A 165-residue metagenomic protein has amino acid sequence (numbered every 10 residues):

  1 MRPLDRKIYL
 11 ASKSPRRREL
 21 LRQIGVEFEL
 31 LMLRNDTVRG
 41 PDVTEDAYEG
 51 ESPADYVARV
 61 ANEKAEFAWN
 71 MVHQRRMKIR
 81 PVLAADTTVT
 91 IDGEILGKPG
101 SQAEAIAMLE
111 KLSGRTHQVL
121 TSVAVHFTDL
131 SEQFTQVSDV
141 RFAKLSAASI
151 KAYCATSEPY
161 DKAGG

Functional and structural regions predicted by a protein language model:
R2-E27: N-terminal beta1-alpha1 ligand-phosphate binding loop
R2-R6, R22, A47-G165: Anionic-ligand binding patches
K13, L33, T128: Cofactor-binding loop segments of dinucleotide-utilizing enzymes, especially the Rossmann-like FAD- and NAD(P)+-binding
R16, D36-V38, S131: Surface-exposed, flexible loop/turn segments at secondary-structure boundaries
E27-R39: A short beta-strand-loop structural module common to alpha/beta enzyme folds
D36-Y48: A short small-residue
